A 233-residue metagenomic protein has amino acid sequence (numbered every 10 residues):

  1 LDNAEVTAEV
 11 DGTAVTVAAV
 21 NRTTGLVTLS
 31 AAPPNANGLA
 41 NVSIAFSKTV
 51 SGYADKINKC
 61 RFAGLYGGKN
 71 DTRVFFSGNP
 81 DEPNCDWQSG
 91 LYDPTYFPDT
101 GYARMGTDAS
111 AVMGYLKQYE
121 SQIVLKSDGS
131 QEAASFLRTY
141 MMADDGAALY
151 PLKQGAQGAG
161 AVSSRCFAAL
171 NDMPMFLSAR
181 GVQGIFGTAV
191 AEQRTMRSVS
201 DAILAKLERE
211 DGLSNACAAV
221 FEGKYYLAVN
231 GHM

Functional and structural regions predicted by a protein language model:
L1, G25-A32, F76, V124 (+1 more regions): Generic recognition of long tandem-repeat/solenoid scaffolds
L1-E5, V17, P33-N35, G106-G114 (+2 more regions): A broad structural signal for short, well-ordered beta-strand segments within beta-sheet-rich domains
D2-K56: Surface-exposed interaction regions enriched in Ser/Thr/Asp/Glu that occur as long low-complexity tracts or repetitive
A4-T13, A103-M105, C166, L204-D211: Short, solvent-exposed secondary-structure boundary motifs
V50-A54, P98-G106, Y150-A156, I203-A205: A short beta-strand motif characteristic of beta-propeller blades
A54-M142, V229-M233: N-terminal beta-propeller domains
G114-M233: Beta-sheet-dominated scaffold domains
